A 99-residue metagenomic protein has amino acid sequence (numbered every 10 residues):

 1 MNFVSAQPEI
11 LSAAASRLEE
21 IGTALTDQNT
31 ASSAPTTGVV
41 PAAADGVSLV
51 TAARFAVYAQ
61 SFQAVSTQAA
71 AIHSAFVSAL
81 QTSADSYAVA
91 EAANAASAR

Functional and structural regions predicted by a protein language model:
M1-R99: A glycine-centric feature that highlights glycine-enriched low-complexity/repetitive segments and conserved glycine
